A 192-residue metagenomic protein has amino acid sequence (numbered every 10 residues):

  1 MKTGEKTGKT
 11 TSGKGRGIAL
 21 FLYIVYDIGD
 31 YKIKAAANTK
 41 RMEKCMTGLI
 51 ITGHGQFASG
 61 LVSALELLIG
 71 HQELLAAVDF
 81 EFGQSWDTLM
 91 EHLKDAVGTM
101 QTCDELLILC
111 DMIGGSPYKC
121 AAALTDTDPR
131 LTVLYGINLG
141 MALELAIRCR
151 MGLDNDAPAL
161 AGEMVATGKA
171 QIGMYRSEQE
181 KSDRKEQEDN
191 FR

Functional and structural regions predicted by a protein language model:
K2, F21-Y23, D154: Compositionally biased amphipathic helical and low-complexity segments enriched in hydrophobic
K2-T10, K14, I33: Polybasic, lysine-rich low-complexity intrinsically disordered segments
T10-T11, G15-R16, L20-V25: N-terminal amphipathic/hydrophobic targeting modules at extreme N-termini, encompassing cleavable Sec/SRP-type signal
Y26, K34, N38-R192: N-terminal loops that bind phosphate or other acidic moieties and the adjacent beta-alpha structural core
